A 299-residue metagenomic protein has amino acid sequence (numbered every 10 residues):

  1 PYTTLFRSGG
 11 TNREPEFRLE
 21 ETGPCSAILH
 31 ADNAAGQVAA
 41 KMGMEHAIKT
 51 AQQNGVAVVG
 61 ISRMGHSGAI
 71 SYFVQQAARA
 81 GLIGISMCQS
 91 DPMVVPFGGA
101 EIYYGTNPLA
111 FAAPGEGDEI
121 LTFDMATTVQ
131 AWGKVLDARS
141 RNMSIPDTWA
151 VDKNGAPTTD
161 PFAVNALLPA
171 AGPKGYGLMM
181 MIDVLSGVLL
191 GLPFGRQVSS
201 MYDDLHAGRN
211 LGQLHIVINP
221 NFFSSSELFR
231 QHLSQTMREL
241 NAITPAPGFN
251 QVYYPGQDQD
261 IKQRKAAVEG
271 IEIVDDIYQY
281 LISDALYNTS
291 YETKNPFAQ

Functional and structural regions predicted by a protein language model:
Y2-L5: Short, small-residue-biased leader/transition segments that mark boundaries at the very start of proteins
R7-T11, K49-V56, R79-L82, Q89 (+9 more regions): Generic secondary-structure signature for well-ordered alpha-helical cores
E20-H30, M42-A57, W149-A166: Residues forming anionic-ligand binding surfaces in small-molecule and nucleic-acid pockets of primarily soluble enzymes
I28-E116: A generic, well-ordered mixed alpha/beta core segment in the N-terminal half of proteins
I85, Y104, P108-F111, A126 (+1 more regions): N-terminal nucleophile
V94-P161: Phosphate/diphosphate-binding glycine-rich loops and adjacent basic-rich segments that engage nucleotide
S140-R196, M201-Y202: Secondary-shell segments that build the walls of catalytic and ion/ligand-binding clefts
F194-Q299: Catalytic-core signal marking the mid-to-C-terminal active-site face
